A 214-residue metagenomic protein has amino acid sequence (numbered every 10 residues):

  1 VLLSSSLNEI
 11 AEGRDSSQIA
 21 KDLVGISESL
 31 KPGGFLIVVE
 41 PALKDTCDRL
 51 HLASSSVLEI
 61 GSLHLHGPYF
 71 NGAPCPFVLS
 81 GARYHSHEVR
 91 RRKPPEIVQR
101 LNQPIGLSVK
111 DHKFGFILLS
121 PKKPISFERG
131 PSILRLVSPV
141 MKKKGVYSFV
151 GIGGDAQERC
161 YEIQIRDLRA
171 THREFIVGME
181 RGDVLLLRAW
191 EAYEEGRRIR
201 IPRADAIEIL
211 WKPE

Functional and structural regions predicted by a protein language model:
V1-S17: A short SAM/SAH-binding and catalytic strip from SAM-dependent methyltransferases
L7-E9, P41-T46, F70-A73: Short "lid" loop at the C-terminus of a central beta-strand within the Rossmann-like core of SAM-dependent
A11-R14, T46-H51, F77-L79: A short acidic (Asp/Glu
E12-E28: Glycine-rich S-adenosyl-L-methionine
S17, K21, D48-L52, F114: Short, well-structured alpha-helical interface segments that form or flank functional binding sites
V24, R49-G72, L79-R91: Conserved Class I S-adenosyl-L-methionine
S29-A42, H64-G67: Conserved beta-strand signature within the Rossmann-like core of class I S-adenosyl-L-methionine
H85-E214: C-terminal lobe and adjacent flexible extensions of AdoMet/dcAdoMet transferase-like proteins
